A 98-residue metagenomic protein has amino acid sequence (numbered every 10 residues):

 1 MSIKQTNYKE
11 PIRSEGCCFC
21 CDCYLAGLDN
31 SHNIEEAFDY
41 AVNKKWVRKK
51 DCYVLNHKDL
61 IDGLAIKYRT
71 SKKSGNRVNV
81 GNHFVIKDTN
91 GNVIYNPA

Functional and structural regions predicted by a protein language model:
M1-R13: Flexible propeptides and autoinhibitory/regulatory segments associated with cysteine proteases
P11-I12, G16, H32: Soluble non-cytosolic domains of exported or imported proteins
G16, C20-Y24: Short amphipathic alpha-helical face segments that pack within enzyme cores and frequently flank/anchor catalytic
C23-A98: Conserved active-site-adjacent core of cysteine acyl-enzyme catalytic domains
